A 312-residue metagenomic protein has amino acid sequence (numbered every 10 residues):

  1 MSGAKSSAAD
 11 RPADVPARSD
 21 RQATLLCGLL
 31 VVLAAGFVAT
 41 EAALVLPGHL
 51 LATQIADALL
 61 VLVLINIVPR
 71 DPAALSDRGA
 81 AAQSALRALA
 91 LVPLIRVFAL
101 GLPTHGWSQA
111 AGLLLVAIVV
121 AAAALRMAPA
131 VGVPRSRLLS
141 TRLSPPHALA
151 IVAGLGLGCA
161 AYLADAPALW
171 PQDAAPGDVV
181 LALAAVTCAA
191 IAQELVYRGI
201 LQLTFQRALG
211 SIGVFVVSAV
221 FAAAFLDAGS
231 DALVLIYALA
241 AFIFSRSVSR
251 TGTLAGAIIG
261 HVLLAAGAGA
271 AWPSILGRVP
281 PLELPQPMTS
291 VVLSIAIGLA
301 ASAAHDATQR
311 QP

Functional and structural regions predicted by a protein language model:
M1-S19: Short, Lys/Arg-rich, polar N-terminal cytosolic tail immediately upstream of the first transmembrane signal-anchor
D10, L155-Q311: Transmembrane helix-loop-helix hairpins at the membrane interface of multi-pass integral membrane proteins
D20-A39, D57-V61, Q83-L94, L149-G156 (+1 more regions): Alpha-helical transmembrane segments
F37-L46, I95-T104, A160-P171, S274-G277: Juxtamembrane "helix-exit" motif on the non-cytosolic side of transmembrane helices
E41-M127, Q286-P287: Alpha-helical transmembrane segments in multi-pass membrane proteins
R70-A74, M127-V133, A300-P312: Membrane-interface capping segments at transmembrane-helix boundaries
R70-A82, V133-R142, Q202-R207, V248: Membrane-interface helix-boundary motifs at transmembrane edges
L100-A189: Juxtamembrane helix-loop-helix connectors linking adjacent transmembrane helices in multi-pass membrane enzymes
